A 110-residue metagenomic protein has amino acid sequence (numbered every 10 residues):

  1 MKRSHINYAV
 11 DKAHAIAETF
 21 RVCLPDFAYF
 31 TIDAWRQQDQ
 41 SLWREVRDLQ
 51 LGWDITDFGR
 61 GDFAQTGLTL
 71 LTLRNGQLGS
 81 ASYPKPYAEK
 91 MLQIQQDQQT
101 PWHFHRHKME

Functional and structural regions predicted by a protein language model:
M1-Y87: A short, N-terminal "cap"/entry segment at the start of jelly-roll beta-barrel domains of the cupin/DSBH fold
L71-L78, K90-M109: Conserved short histidine dyad/triad with adjacent acidic residue
